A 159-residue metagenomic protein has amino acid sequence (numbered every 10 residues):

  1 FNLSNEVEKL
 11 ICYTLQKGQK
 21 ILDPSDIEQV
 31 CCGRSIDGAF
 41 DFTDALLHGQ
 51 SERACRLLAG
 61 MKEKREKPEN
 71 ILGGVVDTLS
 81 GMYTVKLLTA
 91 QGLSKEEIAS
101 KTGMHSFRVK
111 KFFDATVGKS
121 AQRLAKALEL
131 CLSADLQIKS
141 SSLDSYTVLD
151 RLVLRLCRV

Functional and structural regions predicted by a protein language model:
F1-F40, A45-H48: Long, charge-dense, solvent-exposed interaction surfaces that engage phosphate-rich ligands
G38, L47, S51-V159: Helix-rich C-terminal "collar"/helical-bundle subdomain used as an assembly and partner-interaction module in RFC-like
